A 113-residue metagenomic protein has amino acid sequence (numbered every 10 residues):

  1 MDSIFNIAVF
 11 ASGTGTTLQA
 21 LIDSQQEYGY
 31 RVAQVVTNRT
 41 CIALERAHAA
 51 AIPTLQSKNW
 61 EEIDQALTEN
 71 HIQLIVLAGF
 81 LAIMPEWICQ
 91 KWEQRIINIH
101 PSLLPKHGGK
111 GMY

Functional and structural regions predicted by a protein language model:
M1-Y113: One-carbon transfer enzymes
